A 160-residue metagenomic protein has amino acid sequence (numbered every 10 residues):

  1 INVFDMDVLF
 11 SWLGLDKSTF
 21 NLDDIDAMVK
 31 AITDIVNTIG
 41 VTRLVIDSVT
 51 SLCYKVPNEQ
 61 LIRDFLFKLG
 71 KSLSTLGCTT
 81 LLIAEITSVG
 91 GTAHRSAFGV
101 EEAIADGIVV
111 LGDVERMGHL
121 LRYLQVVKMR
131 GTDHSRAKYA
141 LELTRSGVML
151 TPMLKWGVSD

Functional and structural regions predicted by a protein language model:
I1-T50: Conserved inter-motif catalytic segment of the P-loop NTP-binding fold
D5-D7, G112, R130, L154: Residues at the C-termini of beta-strands that transition into short coil/loop
F10-S11, S51-Y54, S88-G90: Short, active-site-adjacent cap segments at secondary-structure transitions
D16-K17, V56-Q60, A93-S96: Short, solvent-exposed loop/turn segments at secondary-structure boundaries
N21, M28-G40, Y139-D160: NTP-binding/hydrolysis catalytic cores, primarily Walker-type P-loop NTPases
I32-T33, K55-S88: Substrate-engagement module of ASCE P-loop NTPases
V36, L73, E101-E102: A generic structural signal for well-ordered alpha-helical segments
C78-S146: Phosphate-binding/switch region of NTP-binding enzymes
